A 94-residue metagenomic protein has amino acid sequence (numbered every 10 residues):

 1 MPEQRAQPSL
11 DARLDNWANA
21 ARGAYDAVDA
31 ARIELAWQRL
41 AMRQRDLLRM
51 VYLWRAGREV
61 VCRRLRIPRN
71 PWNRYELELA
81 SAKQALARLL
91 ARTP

Functional and structural regions predicted by a protein language model:
M1-R39, E59-V60, R64-P71, A80-Q84 (+1 more regions): N-terminal interaction/assembly modules
L47-L48: A short pre-motif secondary-structure segment
V51-R55: Short helix-to-turn junction characteristic of helix-turn-helix DNA-binding domains, especially the helix
E76: Short Lys/Arg-rich basic patches
